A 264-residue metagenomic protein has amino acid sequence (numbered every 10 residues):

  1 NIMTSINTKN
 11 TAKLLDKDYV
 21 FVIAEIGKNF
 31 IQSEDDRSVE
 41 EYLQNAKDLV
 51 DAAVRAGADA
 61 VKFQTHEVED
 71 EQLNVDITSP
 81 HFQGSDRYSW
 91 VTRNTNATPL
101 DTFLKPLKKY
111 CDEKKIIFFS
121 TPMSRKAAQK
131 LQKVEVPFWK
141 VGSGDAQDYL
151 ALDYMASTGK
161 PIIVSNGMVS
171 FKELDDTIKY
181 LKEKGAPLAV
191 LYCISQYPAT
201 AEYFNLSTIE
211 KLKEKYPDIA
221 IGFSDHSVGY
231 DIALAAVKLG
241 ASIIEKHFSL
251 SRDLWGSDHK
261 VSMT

Functional and structural regions predicted by a protein language model:
I2-T264: Catalytic cores and adjacent flexible loops of soluble metabolic enzymes that perform enolate/carbanion chemistry on
